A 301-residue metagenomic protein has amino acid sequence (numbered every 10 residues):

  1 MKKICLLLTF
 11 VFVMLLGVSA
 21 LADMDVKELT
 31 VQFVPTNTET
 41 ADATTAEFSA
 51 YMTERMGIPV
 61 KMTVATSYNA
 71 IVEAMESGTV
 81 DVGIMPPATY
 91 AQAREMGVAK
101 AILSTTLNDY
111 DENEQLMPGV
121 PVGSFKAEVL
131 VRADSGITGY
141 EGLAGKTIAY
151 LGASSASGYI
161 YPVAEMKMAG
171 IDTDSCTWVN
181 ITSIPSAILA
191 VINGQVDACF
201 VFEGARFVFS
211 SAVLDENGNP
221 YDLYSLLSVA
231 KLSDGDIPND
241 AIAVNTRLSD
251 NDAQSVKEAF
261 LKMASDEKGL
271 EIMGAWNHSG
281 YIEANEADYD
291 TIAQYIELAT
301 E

Functional and structural regions predicted by a protein language model:
K3-A22: Sec-dependent N-terminal signal peptides of Gram-positive bacterial secreted proteins and lipoproteins
D25-F33, N37-E47, R55, A169 (+2 more regions): An extracytoplasmic/periplasmic, membrane-proximal ligand-sensing/linker region
V26-R55, A65, A88, P118-N193 (+2 more regions): Bilobed "Venus flytrap"/periplasmic-binding protein-like clamshell domains and structurally analogous long
T30-V34, T105-L116, F125-K126, N217-K257 (+1 more regions): Periplasmic-binding protein-like
E39, P59-E73: Early extracytoplasmic/lumenal segment of secretory-pathway proteins
T53-G57, E76-V80, R94-V98, K167-I171 (+5 more regions): Sec-exported extracytoplasmic/periplasmic mature domains
E73-G142: Acidic, polar ligand-binding/catalytic clefts
I84-V98, A164-M168, I192, D197-Y224: A ligand-binding cleft/hinge motif common to bilobed small-molecule-binding domains
